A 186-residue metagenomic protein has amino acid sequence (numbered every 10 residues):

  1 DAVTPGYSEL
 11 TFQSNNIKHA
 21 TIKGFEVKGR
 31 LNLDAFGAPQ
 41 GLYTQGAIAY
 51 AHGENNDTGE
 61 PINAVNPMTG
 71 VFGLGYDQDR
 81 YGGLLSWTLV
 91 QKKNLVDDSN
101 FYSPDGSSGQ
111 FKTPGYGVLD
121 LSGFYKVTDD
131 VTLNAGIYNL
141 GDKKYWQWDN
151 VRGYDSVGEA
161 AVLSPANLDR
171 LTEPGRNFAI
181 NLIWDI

Functional and structural regions predicted by a protein language model:
D1-Q13, D105, G153-S164: Surface-exposed loop/turn segments flanking beta-strands in extracellular/periplasmic regions
V3-D97, N181-I183: Gram-negative outer-membrane beta-barrel transporters
T11-N16, N55-P61, D105-Q110, D120 (+1 more regions): Extracellular loop and loop/strand-boundary signature of outer-membrane beta-barrel proteins
T21, Q40, N66, G115-G117 (+2 more regions): Residue-level preference for beta-strand/loop junctions
L42, Q91-V96, F124-I186: C-terminal beta-signal and adjacent terminal beta-strands/loops of Gram-negative outer-membrane beta-barrel proteins
P61-N63, M68, G106-S107, D155-G158: Short, intrinsically disordered/low-complexity patches at protein termini and at juxtamembrane boundaries
D77-Q78, T113, V127: Structural motif
D98-G109, Y154: Short, surface-exposed loop/helix-turn segments at secondary-structure junctions that function as lids/hinges flanking
